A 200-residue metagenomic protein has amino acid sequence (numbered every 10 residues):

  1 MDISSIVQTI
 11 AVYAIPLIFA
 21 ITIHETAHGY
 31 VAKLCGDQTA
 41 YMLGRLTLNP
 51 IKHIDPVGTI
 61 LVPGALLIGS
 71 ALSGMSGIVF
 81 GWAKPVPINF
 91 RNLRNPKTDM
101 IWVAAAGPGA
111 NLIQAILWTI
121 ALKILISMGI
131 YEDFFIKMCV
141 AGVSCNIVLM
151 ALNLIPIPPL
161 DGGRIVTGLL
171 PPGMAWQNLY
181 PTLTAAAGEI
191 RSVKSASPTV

Functional and structural regions predicted by a protein language model:
M1-V200: Hydrophobic transmembrane alpha-helices and their immediate loop junctions in multi-pass integral membrane proteins
